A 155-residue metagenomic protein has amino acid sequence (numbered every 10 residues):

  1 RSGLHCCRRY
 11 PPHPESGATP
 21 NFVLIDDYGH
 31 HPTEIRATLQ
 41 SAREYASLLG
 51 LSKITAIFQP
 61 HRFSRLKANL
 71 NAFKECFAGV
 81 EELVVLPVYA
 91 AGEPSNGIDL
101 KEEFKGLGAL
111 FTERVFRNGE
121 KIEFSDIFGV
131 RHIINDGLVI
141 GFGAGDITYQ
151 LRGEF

Functional and structural regions predicted by a protein language model:
S2-F155: ATP-dependent carboxylate-amine ligase
